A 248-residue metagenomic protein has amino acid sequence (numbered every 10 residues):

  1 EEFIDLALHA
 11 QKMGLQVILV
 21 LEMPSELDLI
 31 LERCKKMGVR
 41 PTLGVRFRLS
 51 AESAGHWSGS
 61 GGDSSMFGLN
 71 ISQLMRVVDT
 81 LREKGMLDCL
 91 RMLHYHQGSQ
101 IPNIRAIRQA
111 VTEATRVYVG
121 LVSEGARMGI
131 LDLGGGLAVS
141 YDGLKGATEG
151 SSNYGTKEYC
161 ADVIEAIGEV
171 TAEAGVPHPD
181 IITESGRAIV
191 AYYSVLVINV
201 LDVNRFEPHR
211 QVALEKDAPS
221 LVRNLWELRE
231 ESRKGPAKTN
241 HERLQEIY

Functional and structural regions predicted by a protein language model:
E1-I130, V139, G155-E158: Active-site-proximal beta-alpha core segment in soluble small-molecule metabolic enzymes
L90, S99-Y248: C-terminal active-site-proximal or functional interface alpha/beta core segments in diverse enzymes
